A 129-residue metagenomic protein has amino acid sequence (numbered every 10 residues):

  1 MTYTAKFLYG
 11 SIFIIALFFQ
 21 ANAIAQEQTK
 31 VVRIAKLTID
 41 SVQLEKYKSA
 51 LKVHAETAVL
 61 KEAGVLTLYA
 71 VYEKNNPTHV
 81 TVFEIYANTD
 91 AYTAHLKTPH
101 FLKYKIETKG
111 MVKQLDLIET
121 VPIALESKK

Functional and structural regions predicted by a protein language model:
Y3-Y9, I15, A23-V32, Y69-N76 (+1 more regions): Glycine-rich beta-strand-turn "strand-cap" elements at beta-sheet edges
V31-K61: N-terminal targeting signals for Sec/Tat export/insertion, comprising classic cleavable signal peptides
K36-I39, Y86, V121: Short, histidine-centered active-site or binding-site loop motifs used for metal coordination, general acid-base
D40-V42, E73-N75, A87-T89: Short coil/turn motifs at secondary-structure junctions
V53, T57-T67, I85-E119: An amphipathic, aromatic/His-enriched active-site/gating alpha helix that lines ligand/cofactor pockets
G64-V65, N76-T78: Short acidic/glycine-enriched loop/turn segments that link adjacent beta-strands
